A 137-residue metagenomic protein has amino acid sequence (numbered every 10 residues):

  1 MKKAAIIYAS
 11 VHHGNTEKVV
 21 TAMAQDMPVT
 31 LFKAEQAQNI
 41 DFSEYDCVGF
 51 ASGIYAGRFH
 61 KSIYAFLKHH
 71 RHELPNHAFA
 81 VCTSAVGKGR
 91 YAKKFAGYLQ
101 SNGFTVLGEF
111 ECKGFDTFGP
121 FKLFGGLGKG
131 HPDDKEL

Functional and structural regions predicted by a protein language model:
K2-I7, V11, N15-E17, A22-A34 (+2 more regions): FMN-binding flavodoxin-like domain, especially the glycine-rich phosphate-binding loop
A37: Phosphate/pyrophosphate-binding loops at sites that engage ATP/ADP/AMP, CoA/4′-phosphopantetheine, polyphosphate
I40-F42: Short conserved loop adjoining the S-adenosyl-L-methionine
